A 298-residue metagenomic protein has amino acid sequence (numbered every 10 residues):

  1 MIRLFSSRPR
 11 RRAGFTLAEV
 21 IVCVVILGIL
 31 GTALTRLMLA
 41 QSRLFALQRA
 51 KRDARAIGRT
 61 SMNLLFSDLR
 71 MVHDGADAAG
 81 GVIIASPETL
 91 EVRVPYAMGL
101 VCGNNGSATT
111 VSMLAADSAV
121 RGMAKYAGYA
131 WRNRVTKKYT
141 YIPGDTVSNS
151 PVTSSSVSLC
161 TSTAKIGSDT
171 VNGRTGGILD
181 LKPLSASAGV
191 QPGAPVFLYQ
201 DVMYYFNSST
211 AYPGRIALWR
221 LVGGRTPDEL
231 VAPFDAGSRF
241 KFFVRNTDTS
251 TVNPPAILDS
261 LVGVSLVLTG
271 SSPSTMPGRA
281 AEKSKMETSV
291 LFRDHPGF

Functional and structural regions predicted by a protein language model:
M1-I2, R11-M38: N-terminal single-pass transmembrane signal-anchor helix
F5, L69, H73, S272-S274: Structural motif corresponding to the C-terminal cap of alpha-helices
R11, V20, S86, L198 (+1 more regions): Exposed loop/turn and edge beta-strand positions of beta-sandwich/beta-sheet ligand-binding modules
V24, P87-T89, G263-S265: A common structural microfeature
A40-S42: Short, conserved active-site loops that position catalytic residues or coordinate cofactors/metal ions across diverse
L44, R49-G223: Extracytoplasmic beta-strand-rich oligomerization domains located immediately C-terminal to a leader/signal peptide
A50-D53, L100, L198, S208-F298: Short linear sequence signals and composition-biased patches located at protein termini or domain-edge surfaces
